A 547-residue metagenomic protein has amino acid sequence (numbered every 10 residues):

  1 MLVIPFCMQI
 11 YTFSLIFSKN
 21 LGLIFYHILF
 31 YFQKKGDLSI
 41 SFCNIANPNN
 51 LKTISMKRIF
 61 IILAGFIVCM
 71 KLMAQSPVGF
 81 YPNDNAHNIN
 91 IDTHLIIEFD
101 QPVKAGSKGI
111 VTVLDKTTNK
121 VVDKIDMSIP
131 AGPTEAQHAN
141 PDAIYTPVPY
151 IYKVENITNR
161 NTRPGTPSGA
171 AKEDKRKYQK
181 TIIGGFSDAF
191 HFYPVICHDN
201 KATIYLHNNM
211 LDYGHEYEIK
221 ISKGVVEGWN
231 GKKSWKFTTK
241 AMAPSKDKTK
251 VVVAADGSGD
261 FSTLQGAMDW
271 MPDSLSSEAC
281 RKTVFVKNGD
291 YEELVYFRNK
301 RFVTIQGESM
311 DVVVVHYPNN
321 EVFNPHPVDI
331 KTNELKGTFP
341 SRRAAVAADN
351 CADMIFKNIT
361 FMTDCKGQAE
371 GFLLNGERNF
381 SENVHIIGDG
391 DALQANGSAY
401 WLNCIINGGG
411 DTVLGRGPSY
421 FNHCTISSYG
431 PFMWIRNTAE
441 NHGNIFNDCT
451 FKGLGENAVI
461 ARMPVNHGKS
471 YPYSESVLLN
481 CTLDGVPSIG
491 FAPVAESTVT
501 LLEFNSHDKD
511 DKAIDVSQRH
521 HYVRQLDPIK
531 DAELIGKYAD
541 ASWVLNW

Functional and structural regions predicted by a protein language model:
M1-C7, Y11-T12, F25-F32, D37-Q75: Bacterial Sec-dependent N-terminal signal peptides
Q9, K120-V121, L211-Y213, D260-F261 (+1 more regions): Short, surface-exposed beta-strand/loop "edge" segments at domain boundaries and coil↔beta transitions
I67, K108, V295-Y296: Short glycine-/acidic-enriched loop or helix-start segments at secondary-structure transitions that form or flank
Q75-P244: Acidic, low-complexity Ser/Thr/Gly/Pro-rich repeat segments typical of extracellular/periplasmic and surface-exposed
M242-W547: Sequence-level preference for short, compositionally simple segments enriched in small aliphatic or small polar residues
